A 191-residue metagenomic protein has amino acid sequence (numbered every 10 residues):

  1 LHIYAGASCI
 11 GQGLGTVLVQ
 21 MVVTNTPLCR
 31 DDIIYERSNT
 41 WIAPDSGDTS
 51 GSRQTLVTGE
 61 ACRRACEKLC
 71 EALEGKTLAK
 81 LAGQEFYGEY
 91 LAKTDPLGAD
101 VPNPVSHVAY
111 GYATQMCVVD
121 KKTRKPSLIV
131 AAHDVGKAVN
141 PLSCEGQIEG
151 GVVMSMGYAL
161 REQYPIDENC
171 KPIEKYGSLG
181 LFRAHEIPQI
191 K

Functional and structural regions predicted by a protein language model:
L1-A5, P126-L128: Short, aliphatic-rich beta-strand segments
S8: Gly/Ser-rich, acidic/histidine-flanked active-site/gating loops
L14: Active-site core of glycosidic bond-cleaving carbohydrate-active enzymes
M21-K191: C-terminal catalytic domains of large/alpha subunits in multi-subunit enzymes
